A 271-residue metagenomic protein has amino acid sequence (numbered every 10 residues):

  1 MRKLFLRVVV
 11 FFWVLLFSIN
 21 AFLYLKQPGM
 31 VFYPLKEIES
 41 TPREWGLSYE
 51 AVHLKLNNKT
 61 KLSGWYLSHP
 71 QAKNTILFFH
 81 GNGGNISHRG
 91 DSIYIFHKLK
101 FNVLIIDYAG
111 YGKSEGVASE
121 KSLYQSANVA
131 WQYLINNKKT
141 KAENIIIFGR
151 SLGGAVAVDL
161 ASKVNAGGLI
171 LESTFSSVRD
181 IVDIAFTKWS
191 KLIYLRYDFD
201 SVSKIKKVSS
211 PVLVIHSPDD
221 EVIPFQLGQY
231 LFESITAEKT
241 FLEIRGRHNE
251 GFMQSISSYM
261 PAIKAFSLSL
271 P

Functional and structural regions predicted by a protein language model:
V8, F12-K55: An N-terminal hydrophobic leader/cap segment in hydrolases
N57-L134: Membrane-embedded segments
S92, S201, S210, P224-E233: Short alpha-helix in the alpha/beta-hydrolase fold that links the catalytic acid
T140-S151: Alpha/beta-hydrolase fold nucleophile elbow
G154-S210, E243, G251-M253, S257: Hydrolase active-site cap/lid region
V208-S209, V214-H216, D220: Short beta-strand/loop motif that positions the catalytic acidic residue of the alpha/beta-hydrolase fold
D219-I223, N249-E250: Acidic catalytic loop of the alpha/beta-hydrolase fold
F232-G251: Catalytic histidine neighborhood in serine/cysteine hydrolases with alpha/beta-hydrolase-type architecture
